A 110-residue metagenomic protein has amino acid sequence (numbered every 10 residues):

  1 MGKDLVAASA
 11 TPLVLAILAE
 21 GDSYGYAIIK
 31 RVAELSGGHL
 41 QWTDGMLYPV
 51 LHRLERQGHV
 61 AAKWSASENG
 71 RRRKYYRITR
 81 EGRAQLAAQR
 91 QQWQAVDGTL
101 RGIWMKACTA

Functional and structural regions predicted by a protein language model:
G2-M46: N-terminal helix-turn-helix DNA-binding core of bacterial DNA-binding proteins
K3-D4, L51, A110: Short, contiguous hydrophobic alpha-helices characteristic of membrane insertion segments
L47-L54: Basic amphipathic alpha-helical segments that dock to polyanions
E55-R72, R77: Beta-hairpin "wing" of winged helix-turn-helix
I78-G82: Accessory beta->alpha helical hairpin/"wing" motif in late/C-terminal subdomains of nucleic-acid enzymes
A84-A110: Amphipathic alpha-helical dimerization/coiled-coil segments that flank or bridge DNA-binding/regulatory modules
